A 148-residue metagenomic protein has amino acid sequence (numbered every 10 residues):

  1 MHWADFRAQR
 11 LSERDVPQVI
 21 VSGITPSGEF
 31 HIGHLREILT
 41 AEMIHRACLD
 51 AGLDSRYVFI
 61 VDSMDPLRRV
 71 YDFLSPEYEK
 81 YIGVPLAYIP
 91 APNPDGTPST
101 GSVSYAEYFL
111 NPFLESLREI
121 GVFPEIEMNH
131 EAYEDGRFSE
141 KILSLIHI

Functional and structural regions predicted by a protein language model:
M1-I32, M43-F59, M64, R68-L86 (+3 more regions): Non-catalytic terminal extensions that flank enzyme cores
T25, T40, T97-T100: Residue-identity detector for threonine
H34-I38, E42, A51, R56 (+1 more regions): Non-catalytic interaction-recognition regions
L86-I146: Active-site neighborhoods of enzyme catalytic cores
